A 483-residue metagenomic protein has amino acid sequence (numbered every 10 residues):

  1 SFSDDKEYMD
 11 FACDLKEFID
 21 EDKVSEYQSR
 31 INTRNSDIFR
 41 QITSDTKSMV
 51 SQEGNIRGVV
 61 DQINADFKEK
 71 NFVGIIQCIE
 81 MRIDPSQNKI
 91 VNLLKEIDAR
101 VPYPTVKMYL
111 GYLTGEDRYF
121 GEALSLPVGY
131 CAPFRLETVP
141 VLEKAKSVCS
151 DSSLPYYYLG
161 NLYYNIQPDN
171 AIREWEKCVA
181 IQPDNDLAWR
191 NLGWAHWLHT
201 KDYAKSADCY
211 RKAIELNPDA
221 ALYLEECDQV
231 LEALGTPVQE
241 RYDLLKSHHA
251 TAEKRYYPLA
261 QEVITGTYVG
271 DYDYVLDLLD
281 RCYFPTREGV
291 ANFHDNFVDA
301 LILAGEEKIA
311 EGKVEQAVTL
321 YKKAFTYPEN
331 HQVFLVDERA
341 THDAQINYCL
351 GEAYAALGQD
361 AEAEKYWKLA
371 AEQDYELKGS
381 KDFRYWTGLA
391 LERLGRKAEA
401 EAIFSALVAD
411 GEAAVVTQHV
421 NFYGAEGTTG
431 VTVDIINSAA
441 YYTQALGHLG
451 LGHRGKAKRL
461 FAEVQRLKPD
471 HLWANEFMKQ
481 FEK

Functional and structural regions predicted by a protein language model:
F2-S3, F67, V101-P102, S150 (+8 more regions): Short coil turns that delineate tetratricopeptide repeat
D5, V73, Q87, V101-P104 (+11 more regions): Residue-level recognition of tetratricopeptide repeat
Y8, G58, V106, P155 (+11 more regions): TPR alpha-solenoid repeat register
F11, Y109, Y158, N191 (+9 more regions): Canonical tetratricopeptide repeat
D14, N64, Q77, Y112 (+9 more regions): Residue-level recognition of tetratricopeptide repeat
D20, E26, P85-V91, Y119-G121 (+8 more regions): Structural signature of tandem alpha-helical TPR/SEL1-like repeats, specifically the intra-repeat loop/turn
K68, D98-A99, K146-S147, E176-A180 (+7 more regions): Conserved structural position within tetratricopeptide repeats
